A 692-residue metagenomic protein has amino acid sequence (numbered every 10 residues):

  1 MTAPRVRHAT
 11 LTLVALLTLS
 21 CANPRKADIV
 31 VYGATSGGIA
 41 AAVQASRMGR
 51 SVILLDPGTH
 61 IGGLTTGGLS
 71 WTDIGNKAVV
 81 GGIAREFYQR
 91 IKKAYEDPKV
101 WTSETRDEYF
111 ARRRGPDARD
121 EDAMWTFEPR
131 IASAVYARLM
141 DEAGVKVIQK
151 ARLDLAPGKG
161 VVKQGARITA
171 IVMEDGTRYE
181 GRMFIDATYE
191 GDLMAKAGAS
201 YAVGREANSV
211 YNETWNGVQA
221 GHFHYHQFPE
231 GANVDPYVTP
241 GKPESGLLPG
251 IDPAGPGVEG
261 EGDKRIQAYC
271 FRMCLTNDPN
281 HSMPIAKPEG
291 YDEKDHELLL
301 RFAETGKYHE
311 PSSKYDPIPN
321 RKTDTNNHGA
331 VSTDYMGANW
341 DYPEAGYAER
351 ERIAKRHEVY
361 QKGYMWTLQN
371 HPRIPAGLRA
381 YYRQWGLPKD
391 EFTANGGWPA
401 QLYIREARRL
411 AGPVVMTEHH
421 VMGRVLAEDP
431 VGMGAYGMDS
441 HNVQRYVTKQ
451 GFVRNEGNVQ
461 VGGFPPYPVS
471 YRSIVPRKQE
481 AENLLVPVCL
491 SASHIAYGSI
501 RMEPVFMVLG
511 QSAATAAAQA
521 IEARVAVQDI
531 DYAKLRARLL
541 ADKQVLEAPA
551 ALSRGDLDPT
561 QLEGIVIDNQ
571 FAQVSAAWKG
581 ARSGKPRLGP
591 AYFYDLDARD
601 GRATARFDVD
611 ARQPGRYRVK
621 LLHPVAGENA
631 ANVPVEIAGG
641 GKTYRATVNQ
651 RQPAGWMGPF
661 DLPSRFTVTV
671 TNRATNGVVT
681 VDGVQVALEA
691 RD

Functional and structural regions predicted by a protein language model:
M1-T10: Bacterial N-terminal signal peptides that target proteins for export
A9-T18: Bacterial N-terminal signal peptides
L17-K26: Bacterial Sec-dependent signal peptides at the C-terminal "C-region" and cleavage site
R25-T35: Beta1/beta-strand and adjacent pyrophosphate-binding region of the FAD-binding site in flavoprotein oxidoreductases
G38: N-terminal Rossmann-fold NAD(P) dinucleotide-binding loop
R50-S51, D56-G160, A202, V210-N212: Conserved N-terminal/central alpha/beta ligand/cofactor-binding core
S133, G165, A170, T177-M183 (+1 more regions): Flavin (FAD/FMN)-binding glycine-rich loop and adjacent Rossmann-like elements that form
D556-D692: Extracytoplasmic
